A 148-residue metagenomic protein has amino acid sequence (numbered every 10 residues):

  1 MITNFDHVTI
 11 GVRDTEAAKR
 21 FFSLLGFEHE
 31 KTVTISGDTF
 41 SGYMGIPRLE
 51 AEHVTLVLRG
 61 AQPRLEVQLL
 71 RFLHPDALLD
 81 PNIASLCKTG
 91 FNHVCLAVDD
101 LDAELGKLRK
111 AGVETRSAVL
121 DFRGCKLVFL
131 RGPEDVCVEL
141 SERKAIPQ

Functional and structural regions predicted by a protein language model:
M1-A17, E28-T32, F91-V98, K144-Q148: N-terminal beta-strand motif that seeds the catalytic metal site of vicinal oxygen chelate
I2, L24, K88, K110-G112: Alpha-helix termination/capping residues and helix-transition junctions
N4, E50-E52, L65, C87-N92 (+2 more regions): Residues that flank catalytic or metal-binding motifs in active/ligand-binding sites
G11-R64, K110, A118, V128-R131: Core segments of cupin and vicinal oxygen chelate
T32-T34, T55, L65-V67, L79 (+1 more regions): Vicinal oxygen chelate
G37-G42, D76-P81, Q148: A short, acidic/glycine-rich surface segment
D80, A84-K88: Non-DNA-binding regulatory cores of transcription-related proteins, predominantly C-terminal effector-binding
